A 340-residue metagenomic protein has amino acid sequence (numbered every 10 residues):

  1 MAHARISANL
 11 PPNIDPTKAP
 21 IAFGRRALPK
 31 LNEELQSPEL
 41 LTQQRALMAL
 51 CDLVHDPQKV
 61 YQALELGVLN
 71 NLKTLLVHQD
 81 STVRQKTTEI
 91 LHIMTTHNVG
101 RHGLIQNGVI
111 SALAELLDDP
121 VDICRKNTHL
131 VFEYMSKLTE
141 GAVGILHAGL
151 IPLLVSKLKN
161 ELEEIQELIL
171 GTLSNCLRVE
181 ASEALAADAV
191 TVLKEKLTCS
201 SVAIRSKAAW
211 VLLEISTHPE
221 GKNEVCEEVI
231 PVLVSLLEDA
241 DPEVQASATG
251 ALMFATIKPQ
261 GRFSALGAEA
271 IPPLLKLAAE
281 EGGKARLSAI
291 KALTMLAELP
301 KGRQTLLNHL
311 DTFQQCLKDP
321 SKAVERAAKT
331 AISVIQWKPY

Functional and structural regions predicted by a protein language model:
M1-Y340: Long amphipathic alpha-helical tracts in eukaryotic proteins
